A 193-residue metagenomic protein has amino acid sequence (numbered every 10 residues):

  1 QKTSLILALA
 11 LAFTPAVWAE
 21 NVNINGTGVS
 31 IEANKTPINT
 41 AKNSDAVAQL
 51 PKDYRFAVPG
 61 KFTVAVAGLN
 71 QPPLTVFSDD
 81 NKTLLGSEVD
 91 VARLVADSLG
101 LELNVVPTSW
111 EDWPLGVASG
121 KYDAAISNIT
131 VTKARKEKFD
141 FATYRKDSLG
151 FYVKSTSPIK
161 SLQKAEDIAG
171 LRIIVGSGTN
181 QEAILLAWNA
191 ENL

Functional and structural regions predicted by a protein language model:
I6-T14: Bacterial N-terminal signal peptides
P15-A19: Sec/Tat signal peptide C-region and signal peptidase I cleavage site
E32-N128: Extracytoplasmic small-molecule ligand-binding "clamshell" domains of the periplasmic binding protein/Venus flytrap
T63, G150-Y152: Residues embedded in well-ordered beta-strands
D79, K133-D147, A190-L193: Ligand-binding "clamshell"
E111-L115, I129-K136, I184-W188: A ligand-binding cleft/hinge motif common to bilobed small-molecule-binding domains
K154-I173: Flexible hinge/capping segments at coil-to-helix
I174-N192: Secondary-structure junction motif
